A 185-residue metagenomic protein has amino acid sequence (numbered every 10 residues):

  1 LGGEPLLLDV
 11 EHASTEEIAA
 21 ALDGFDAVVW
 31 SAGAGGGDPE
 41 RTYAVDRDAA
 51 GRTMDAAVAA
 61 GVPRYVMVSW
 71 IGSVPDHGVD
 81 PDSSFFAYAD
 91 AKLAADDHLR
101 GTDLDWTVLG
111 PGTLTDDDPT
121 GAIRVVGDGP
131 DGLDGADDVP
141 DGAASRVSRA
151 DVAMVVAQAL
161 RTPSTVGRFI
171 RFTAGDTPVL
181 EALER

Functional and structural regions predicted by a protein language model:
L1, E11-A13, I18, F25 (+3 more regions): Oxidoreductase cofactor-interface core, primarily capturing Rossmann-like NAD(P)-dependent enzymes
L8, W30-G33: Glycine-rich, N-terminal phosphate-binding loop of Rossmann-like dinucleotide-binding domains
E40-A44: Active-site Tyr-X3-Lys motif and surrounding loop/helix of classical short-chain dehydrogenase/reductase
A50: Aromatic/hydrophobic pocket-lining residues that form the small-molecule binding cavity in soluble enzyme cores
